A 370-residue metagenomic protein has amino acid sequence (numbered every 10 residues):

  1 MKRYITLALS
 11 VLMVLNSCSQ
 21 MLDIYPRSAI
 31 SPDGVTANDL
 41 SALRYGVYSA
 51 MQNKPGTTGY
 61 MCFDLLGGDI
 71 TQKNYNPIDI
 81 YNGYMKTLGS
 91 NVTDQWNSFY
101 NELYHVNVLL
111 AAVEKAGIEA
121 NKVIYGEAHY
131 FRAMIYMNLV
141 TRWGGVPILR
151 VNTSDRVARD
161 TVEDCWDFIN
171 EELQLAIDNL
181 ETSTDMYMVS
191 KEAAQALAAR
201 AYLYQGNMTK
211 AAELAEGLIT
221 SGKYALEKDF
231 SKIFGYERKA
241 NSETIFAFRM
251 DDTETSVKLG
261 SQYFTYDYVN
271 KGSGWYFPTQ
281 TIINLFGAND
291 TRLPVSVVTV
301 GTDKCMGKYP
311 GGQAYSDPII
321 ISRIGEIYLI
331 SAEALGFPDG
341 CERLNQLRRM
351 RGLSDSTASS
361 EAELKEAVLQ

Functional and structural regions predicted by a protein language model:
M1-N16: Sec-dependent bacterial lipoprotein signal peptides
C18, F99, F168, R249 (+3 more regions): Long, intrinsically disordered, low-complexity segments
C18-Y60, A215: Membrane-proximal, proline-rich intrinsically disordered regions
S28-G34, T58-Y75, V146, R150 (+2 more regions): Short, surface-exposed recognition loops and adjoining beta-strand edges that mediate ligand/DNA contacts, enriched
S41, Y45, N76-W143, D155 (+6 more regions): Conserved, well-structured interaction surfaces
T71-Y81, A215-I320: Hydrophobic-face positions in mid-chain alpha helices that act as interaction patches
Y125, R132, A198, I324 (+1 more regions): Structural register within alpha-helical repeat arrays
